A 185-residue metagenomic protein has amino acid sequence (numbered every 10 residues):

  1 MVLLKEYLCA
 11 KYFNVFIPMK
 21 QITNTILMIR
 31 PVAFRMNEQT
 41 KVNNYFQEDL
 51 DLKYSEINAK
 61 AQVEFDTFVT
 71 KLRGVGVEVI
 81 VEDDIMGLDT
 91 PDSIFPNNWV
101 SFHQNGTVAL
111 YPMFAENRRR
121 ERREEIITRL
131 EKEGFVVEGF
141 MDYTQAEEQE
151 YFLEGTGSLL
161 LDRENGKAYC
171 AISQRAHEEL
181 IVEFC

Functional and structural regions predicted by a protein language model:
F16-C185: The feature marks the mature, well-folded catalytic cores of soluble enzymes
